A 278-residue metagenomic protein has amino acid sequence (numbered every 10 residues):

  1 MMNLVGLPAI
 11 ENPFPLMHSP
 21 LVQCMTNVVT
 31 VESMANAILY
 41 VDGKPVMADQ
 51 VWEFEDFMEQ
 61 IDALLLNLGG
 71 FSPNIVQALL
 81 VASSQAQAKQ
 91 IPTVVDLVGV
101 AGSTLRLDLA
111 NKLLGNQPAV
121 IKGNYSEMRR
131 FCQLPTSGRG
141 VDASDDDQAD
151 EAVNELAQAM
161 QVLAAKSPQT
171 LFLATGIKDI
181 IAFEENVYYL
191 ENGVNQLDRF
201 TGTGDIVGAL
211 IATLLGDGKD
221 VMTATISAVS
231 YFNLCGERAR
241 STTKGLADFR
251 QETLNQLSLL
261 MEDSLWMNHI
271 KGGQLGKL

Functional and structural regions predicted by a protein language model:
M2-V95: Conserved N-terminal subdomain of the carbohydrate kinase-like
N3-P15, L171-N192, S264: Acidic-glycine-rich active-site phosphate/pyrophosphate-binding loop
C24, V46-A48, T93-L97, I121-Y125 (+2 more regions): General beta-strand structural signal in soluble alpha/beta enzymes
I75-G123: Glycine/small-residue-rich loop that forms an oxyanion/phosphate-binding "nest" at active or ligand-binding sites
L105-V187: Conserved phosphate/ATP/ADP-binding segment of small-molecule kinases
L190-T201: Short pre-catalytic strand/loop immediately N-terminal to key active-site residues, enriched for Gly-Thr
T201, A209-E252: Conserved post-catalytic alpha-helical subdomain immediately downstream of the catalytic base and nucleotide-binding
N233-L278: Charged C-terminal helix
